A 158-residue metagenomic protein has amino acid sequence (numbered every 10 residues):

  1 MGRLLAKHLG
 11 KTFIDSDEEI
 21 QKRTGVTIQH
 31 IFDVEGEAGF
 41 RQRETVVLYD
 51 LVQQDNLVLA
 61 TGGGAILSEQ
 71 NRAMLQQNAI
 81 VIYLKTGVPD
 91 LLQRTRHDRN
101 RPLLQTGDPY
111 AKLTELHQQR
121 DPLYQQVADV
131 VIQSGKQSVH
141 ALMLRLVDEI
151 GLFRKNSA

Functional and structural regions predicted by a protein language model:
M1-T27, I80, G151-A158: Glycine-rich phosphate-binding loop of ATP-dependent small-molecule kinases
R3, Q70-A73, Q93-H97, L144-R145: Short amphipathic alpha-helical segments
L4, H8, Q118-A158: NTP-dependent small-molecule kinase module
D15-A65, E69-Q76, R101, T114: ATP-dependent small-molecule kinase phosphotransfer cores that center on conserved nucleotide phosphate-binding segments
L57, I80, D129-V130: Well-ordered beta-strand positions
G63-A65, G87-P89, Q137: Short glycine-rich anion-binding loops that position phosphate/pyrophosphate groups of nucleotides and phosphorylated
Q77-D121: A glycine- and Lys/Arg-enriched "phosphate-lid" helix/loop adjacent to the NTP-binding pocket of small-molecule kinases
